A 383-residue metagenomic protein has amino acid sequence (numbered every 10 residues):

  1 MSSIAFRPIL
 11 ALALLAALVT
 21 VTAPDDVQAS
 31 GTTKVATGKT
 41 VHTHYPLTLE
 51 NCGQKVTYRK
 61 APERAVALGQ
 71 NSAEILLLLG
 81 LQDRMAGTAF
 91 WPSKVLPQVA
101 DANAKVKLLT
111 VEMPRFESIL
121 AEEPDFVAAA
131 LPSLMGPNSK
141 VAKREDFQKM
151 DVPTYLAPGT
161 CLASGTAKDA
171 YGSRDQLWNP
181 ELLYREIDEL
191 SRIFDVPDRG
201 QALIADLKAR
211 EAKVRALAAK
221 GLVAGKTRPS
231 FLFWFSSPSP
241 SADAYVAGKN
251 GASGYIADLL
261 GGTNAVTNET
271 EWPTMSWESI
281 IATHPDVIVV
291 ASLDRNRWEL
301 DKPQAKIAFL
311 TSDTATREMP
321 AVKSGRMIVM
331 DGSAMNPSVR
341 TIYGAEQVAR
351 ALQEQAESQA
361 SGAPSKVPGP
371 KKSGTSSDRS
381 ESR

Functional and structural regions predicted by a protein language model:
S2, F6, L10-L12, T20-E74 (+3 more regions): Bacterial Sec-exported substrate-binding components of ABC uptake systems
L49-G53, V106-E117, E269-S276: Short helix-initiation/N-cap motifs at beta->coil->alpha
P62-E63, K105-V106, A130-L134, D169-L177 (+3 more regions): Second-shell loop/turn segments in exported
V66-P137, S292: A short, structured surface patch at a secondary-structure boundary
N71-E74, W91-K94, F126-V127, P132-P137 (+6 more regions): Solvent-exposed loop/turn segments at secondary-structure junctions within structured extracellular/periplasmic domains
S93-K94, K105, D243-W272: Alpha-helical, coiled-coil/dimerization segments enriched in small aliphatic residues
K143-E189: Flexible loop/hinge segments that line or gate small-molecule binding clefts
L177-E186, V289-R383: Structured C-terminal subdomain patch of bacterial secreted/periplasmic proteins
